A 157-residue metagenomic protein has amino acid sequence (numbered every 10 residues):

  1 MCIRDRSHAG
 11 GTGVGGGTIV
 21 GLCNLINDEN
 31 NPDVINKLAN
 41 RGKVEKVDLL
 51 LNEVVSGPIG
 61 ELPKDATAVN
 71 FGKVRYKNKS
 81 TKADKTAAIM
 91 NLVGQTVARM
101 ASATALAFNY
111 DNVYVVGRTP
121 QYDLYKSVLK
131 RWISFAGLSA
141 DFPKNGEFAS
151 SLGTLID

Functional and structural regions predicted by a protein language model:
M1-I3: Short, small-residue-biased leader/transition segments that mark boundaries at the very start of proteins
D5-I59: Glycine-rich phosphate-binding loop plus the immediately following alpha-helix
G11, T86, M90, R118 (+1 more regions): Glycine- and other small-residue-rich loops at beta-strand/loop junctions that grip anionic moieties
T18-N27, N31, Q95, L138-D157: Glycine-rich phosphate-binding/hydrolytic loop that grips phosphoryl groups
N24-N31, N40, V44, Y76 (+2 more regions): Generic secondary-structure signature for well-ordered alpha-helical cores
D65-N112: Adenine-nucleotide phosphate-binding core of ATP-dependent small-molecule kinases
M90, T96, T119-Q121, K130-A136 (+1 more regions): Catalytic cores of soluble, metal-dependent hydrolases
A103-L106, Y110-W132, G146-E147: Glycine-rich phosphate-binding loops at beta-strand->alpha-helix junctions
